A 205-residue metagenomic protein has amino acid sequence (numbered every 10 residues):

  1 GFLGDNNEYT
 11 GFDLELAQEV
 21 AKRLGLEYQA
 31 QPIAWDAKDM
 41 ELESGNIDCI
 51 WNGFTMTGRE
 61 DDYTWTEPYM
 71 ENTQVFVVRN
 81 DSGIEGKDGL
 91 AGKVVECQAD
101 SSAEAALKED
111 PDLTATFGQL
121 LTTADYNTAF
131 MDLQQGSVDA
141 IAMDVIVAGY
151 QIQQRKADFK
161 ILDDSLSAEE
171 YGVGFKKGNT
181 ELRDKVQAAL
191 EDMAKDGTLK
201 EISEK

Functional and structural regions predicted by a protein language model:
G1-G53: Extracytoplasmic small-molecule ligand-binding "clamshell" domains of the periplasmic binding protein/Venus flytrap
F2-N6, A17-L26, A103-A124, I152-K156: Ligand-binding cleft/hinge of the Venus flytrap
L14, Q29-M40, L120-Q135, E169: Short helix-initiation/N-cap motifs at beta->coil->alpha
D36-A37, G53-D62, A106-P111, Q134-S167: A ligand-binding cleft/hinge motif common to bilobed small-molecule-binding domains
K38-G53, E60-T73, L162: Short beta-strand-centered segments that line the small-molecule binding cleft or hinge of alpha/beta clamshell
E67, V78-V95: Flexible hinge/capping segments at coil-to-helix
E71-V78, V145-E191, K205: Periplasmic-binding protein-like
K87-E104, G118: Short loop->beta-strand "edge-of-pocket" segments that line small-molecule binding or catalytic clefts across diverse
